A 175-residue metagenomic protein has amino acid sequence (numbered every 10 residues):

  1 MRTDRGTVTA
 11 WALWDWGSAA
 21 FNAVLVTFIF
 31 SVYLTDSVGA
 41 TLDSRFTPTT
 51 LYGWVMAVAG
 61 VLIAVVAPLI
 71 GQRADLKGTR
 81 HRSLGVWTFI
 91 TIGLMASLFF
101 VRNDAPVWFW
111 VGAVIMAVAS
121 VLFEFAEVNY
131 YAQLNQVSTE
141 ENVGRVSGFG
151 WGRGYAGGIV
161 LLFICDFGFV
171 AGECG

Functional and structural regions predicted by a protein language model:
M1-G60, F109: Helix-loop boundary and gating motifs at the non-cytosolic
W14, W54-V55, W87, I115 (+1 more regions): Hydrophobic alpha-helical segments of secondary membrane carriers
L25-I29, T49-A74, I90-L94, I159-F163: Central cavity-lining transmembrane alpha-helices of secondary-active solute carriers, predominantly the Major
S37, L76-K77, Q133-V137: Helix-to-coil boundary motifs at intracellular loop junctions of multi-pass secondary transporters
F46-T50, S138-W151: Loop-to-transmembrane helix entry/capping segments in MFS-fold secondary transporters and related SLC/MFSD carriers
A64, L84-P106: C-terminal ends and interior cores of transmembrane alpha-helices in multi-pass membrane transporters/permeases
F123-T139: Intracellular juxtamembrane helix-capping segments at the cytosolic ends of symmetry-related transmembrane helices
G144-F169: Glycine-rich segments within core transmembrane alpha-helices of 12-TM secondary carriers
